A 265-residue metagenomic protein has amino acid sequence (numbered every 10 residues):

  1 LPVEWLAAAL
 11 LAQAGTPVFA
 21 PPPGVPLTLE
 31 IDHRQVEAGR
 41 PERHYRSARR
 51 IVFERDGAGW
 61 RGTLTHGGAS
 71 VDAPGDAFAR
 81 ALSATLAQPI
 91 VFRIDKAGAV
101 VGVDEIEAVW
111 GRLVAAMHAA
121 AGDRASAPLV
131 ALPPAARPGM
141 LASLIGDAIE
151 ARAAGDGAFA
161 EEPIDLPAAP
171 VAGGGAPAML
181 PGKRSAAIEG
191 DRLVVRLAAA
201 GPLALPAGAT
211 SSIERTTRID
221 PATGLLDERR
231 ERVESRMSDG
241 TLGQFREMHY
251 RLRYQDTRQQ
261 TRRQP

Functional and structural regions predicted by a protein language model:
L1-A9: Sec-dependent signal peptide recognition, specifically the positively charged N-region followed immediately by
Q13-L86, R93, A153-P265: Acidic, serine/threonine-rich low-complexity disordered tracts
A73-A135: Surface-exposed, polar helix/loop patches in the mature regions of secreted/periplasmic/lumenal proteins that form
D147-A153: Extended, low-hydrophobicity segments enriched in charged/polar residues
